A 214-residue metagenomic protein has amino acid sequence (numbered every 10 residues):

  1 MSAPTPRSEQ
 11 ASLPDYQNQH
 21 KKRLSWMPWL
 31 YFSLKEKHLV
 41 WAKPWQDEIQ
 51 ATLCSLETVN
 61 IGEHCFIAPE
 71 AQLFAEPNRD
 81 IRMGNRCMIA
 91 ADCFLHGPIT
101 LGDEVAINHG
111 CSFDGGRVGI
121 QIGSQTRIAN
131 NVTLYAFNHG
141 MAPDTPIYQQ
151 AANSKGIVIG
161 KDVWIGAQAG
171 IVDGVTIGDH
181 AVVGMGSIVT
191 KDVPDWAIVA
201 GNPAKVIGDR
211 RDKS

Functional and structural regions predicted by a protein language model:
M1-H64, Q125, N131-V132, N138-D144 (+5 more regions): Terminal amphipathic alpha-helical/low-complexity segments used for targeting or macromolecular assembly
I67-M83, M88-T176, R210-R211: Flexible, glycine/small-residue-enriched loop-and-beta-strand segment within the central core of proteins
V118, V189, V206: Short phosphate-engaging motifs
A167, M185-S187, N202: Gly/Ser/Thr-rich helix-start
V172, V182, S187-I188: A generic "structured core" feature
